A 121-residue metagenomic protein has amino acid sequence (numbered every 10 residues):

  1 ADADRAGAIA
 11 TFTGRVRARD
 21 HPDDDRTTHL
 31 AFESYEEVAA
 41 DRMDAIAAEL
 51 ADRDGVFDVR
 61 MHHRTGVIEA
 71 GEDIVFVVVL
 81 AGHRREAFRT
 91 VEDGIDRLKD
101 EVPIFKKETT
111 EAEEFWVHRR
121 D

Functional and structural regions predicted by a protein language model:
A1-I74, L80-G82, R89-E92, D96-D121: N-terminal, polar/charged subdomain of small-to-medium soluble alpha/beta proteins
